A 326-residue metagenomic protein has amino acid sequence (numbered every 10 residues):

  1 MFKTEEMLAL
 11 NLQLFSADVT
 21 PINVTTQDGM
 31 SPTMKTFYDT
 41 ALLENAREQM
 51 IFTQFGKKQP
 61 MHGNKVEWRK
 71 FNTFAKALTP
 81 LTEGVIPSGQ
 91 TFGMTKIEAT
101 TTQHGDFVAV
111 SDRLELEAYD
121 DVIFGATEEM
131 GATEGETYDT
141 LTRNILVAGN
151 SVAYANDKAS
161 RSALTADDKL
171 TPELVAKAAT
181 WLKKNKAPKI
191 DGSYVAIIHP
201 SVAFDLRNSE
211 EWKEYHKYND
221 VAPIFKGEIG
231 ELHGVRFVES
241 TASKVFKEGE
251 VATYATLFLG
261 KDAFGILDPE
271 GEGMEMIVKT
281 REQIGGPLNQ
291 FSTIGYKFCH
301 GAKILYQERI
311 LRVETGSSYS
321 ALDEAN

Functional and structural regions predicted by a protein language model:
F2-T100: N-terminal "assembly arms/tails" that initiate or stabilize quaternary assembly in self-assembling proteins
S16-Q49, L164-K177, N208-N326: Sequence/fold signature of self-assembling virion shell proteins
G56, K183-A187, F225-G227, Q283: A generic local secondary-structure boundary/capping motif
W68, E128, G192, A196 (+2 more regions): Hydrophobic alpha-helical segments involved in membrane association or supramolecular assembly
N72, D112, F298-A302: Beta-strand elements of well-folded, non-transmembrane domains
A75-T79, D205, F246-K247: Short, solvent-exposed loop/turn elements at domain surfaces
I97, T102-A118, V122, A179-S209: Structured, hydrophobic secondary-structure cores that serve as assembly/anchoring elements
R113-N185, R312-E314, S318-A325: Alpha-helical scaffold segments that mediate packing/assembly in large oligomeric complexes
